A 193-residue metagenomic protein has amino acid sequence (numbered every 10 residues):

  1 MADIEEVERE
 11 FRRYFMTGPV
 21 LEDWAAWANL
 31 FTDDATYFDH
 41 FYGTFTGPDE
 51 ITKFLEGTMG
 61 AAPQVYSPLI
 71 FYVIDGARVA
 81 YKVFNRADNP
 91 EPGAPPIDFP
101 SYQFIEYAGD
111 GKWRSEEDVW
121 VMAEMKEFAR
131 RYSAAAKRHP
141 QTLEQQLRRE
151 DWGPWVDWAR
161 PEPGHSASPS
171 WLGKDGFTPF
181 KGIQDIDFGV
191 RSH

Functional and structural regions predicted by a protein language model:
M1-N29, D33, P140, E150-D151 (+1 more regions): Short, low-complexity N-terminal intrinsically disordered segments enriched in polar/charged residues
W24-R78, G182, I186: A solvent-exposed, acidic/Ser-Thr-rich amphipathic alpha-helical stretch
P48, E91-P95, E124-Y132: A short, polar/proline- and glycine-enriched secondary-structure boundary/capping micro-motif
Q64-P68, P96-Q103: Short, surface-exposed coil-to-beta transition loops
D75-A87: A short hydrophobic beta-strand element
P100-R138, T142-E144: Short beta-strand edge/turn micro-motifs at domain boundaries
